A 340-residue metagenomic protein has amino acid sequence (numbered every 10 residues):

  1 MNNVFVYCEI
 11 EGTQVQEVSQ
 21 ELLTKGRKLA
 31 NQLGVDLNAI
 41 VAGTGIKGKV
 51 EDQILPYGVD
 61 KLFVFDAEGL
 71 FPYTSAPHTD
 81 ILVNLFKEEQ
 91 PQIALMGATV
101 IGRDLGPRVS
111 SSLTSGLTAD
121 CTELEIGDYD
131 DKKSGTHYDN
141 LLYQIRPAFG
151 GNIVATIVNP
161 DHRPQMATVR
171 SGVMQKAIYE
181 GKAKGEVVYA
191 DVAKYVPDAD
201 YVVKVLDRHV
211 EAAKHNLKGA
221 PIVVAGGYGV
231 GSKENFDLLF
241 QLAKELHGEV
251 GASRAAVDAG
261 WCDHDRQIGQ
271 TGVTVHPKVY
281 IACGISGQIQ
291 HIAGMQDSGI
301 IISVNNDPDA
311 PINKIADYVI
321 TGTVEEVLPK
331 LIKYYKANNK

Functional and structural regions predicted by a protein language model:
M1-K340: N-terminal glycine-rich FAD/FM-binding segment characteristic of electron-transfer flavoproteins
